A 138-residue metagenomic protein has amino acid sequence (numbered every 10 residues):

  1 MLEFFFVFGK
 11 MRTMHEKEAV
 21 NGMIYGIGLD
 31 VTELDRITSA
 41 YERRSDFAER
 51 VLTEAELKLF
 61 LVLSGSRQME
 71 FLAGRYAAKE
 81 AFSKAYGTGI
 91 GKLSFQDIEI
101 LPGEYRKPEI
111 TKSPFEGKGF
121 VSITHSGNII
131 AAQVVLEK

Functional and structural regions predicted by a protein language model:
M1-G22: N-terminal amphipathic/basic-hydrophobic helices that include classical n-h-c signal peptides and signal-anchor
H15-K138: Core catalytic alpha/beta fold that binds nucleotide/phospho-ligands
